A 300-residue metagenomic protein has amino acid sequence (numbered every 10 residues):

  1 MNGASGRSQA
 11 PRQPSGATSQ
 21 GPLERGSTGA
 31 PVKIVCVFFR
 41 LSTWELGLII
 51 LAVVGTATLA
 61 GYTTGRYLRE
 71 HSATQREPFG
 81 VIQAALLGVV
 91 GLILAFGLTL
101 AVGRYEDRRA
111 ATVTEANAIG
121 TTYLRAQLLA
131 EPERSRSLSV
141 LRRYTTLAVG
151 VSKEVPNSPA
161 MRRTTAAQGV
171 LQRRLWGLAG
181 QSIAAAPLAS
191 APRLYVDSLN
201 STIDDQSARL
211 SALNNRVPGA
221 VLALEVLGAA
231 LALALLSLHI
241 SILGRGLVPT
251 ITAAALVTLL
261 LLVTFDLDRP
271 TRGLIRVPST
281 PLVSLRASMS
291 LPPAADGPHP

Functional and structural regions predicted by a protein language model:
P31-R40: Hydrophobic alpha-helical segments
L41-E70, S211-P300: Alpha-helical transmembrane anchor segments
A73-L87: Loop-to-helix transition at the N-terminal end of transmembrane alpha-helices
L86-L98, T252-L261: Hydrophobic membrane-insertion alpha-helices, especially the h-region of bacterial N-terminal signal peptides
I93-T114, D268: Transmembrane signal-anchor/signal-peptide helices with a preference for the extracytoplasmic
T112-L129, P278-P292: Short extracytoplasmic/periplasmic juxtamembrane "stem" segments immediately C-terminal to an N-terminal membrane anchor
T122-N214: Structured inter-helical modules in multipass membrane proteins
